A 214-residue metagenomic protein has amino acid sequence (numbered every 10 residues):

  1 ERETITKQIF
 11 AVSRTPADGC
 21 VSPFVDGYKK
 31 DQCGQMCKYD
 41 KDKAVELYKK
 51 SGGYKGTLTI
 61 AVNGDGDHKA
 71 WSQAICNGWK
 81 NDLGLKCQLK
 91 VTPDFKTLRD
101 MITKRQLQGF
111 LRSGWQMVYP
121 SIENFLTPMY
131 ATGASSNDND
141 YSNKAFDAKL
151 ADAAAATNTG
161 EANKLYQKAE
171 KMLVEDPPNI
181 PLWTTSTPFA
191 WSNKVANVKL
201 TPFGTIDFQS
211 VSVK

Functional and structural regions predicted by a protein language model:
E1-V25, A70-W71, E170-P181: Periplasmic-binding protein-like
T6-K7, L85-L98, N124-N193, K214: Extracytoplasmic/peripheral linker and loop segments enriched in polar/acidic and small residues with frequent Thr/Pro
R14, K49-M117, T159, T185-T187: Ligand/substrate-recognition segments at binding pockets and active sites
T15-K50, D67-A70: Structural transition elements
W79, L182, L200: Serine-hydrolase catalytic core recognition
Q106-Q108, T127-A131, K199-L200: Short, hinge-like loop/turn segments at secondary-structure boundaries
P120-S121: Cytochrome P450 core scaffold surrounding the K-helix E-X-X-R motif and the conserved "meander" helix-loop region
F189-K214: Long beta-strand-rich cores associated with HINT superfamily self-processing modules
